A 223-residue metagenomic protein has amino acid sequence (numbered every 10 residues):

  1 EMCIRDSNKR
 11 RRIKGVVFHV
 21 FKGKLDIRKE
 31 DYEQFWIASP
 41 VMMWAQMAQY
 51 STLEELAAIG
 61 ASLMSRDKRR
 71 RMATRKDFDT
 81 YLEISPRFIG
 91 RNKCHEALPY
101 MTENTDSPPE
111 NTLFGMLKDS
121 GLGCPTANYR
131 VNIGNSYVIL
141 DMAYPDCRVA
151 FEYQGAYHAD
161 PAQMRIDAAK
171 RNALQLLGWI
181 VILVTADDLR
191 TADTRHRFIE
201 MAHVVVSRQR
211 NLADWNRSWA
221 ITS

Functional and structural regions predicted by a protein language model:
E1, R5-G115, D119-S120, C124: Phosphate-handling catalytic interfaces
D67-S223: Surface segments flanking catalytic/ligand-binding clefts of nucleic-acid enzymes
